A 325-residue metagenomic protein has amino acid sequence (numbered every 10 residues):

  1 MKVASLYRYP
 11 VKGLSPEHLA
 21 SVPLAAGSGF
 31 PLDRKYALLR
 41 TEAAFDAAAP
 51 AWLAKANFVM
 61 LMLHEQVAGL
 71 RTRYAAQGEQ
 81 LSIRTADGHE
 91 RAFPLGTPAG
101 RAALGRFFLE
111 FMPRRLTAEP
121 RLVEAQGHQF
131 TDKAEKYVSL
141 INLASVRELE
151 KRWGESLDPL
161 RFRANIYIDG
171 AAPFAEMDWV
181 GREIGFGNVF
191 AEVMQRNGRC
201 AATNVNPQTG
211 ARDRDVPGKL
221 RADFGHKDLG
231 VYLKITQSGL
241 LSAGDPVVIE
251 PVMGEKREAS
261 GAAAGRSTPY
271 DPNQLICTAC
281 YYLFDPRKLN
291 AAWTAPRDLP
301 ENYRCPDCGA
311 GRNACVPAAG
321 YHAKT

Functional and structural regions predicted by a protein language model:
M1-I276, Y282-L289, R304, A318 (+1 more regions): Metal-cofactor-dependent catalytic cores
Y281, G309: Cys/His-coordinated zinc-binding microdomains
N290-Y303: Short linker/helix segments within small regulatory modules
G311-A318: Short Cys/His-rich micro-motifs in 6-15 aa windows
